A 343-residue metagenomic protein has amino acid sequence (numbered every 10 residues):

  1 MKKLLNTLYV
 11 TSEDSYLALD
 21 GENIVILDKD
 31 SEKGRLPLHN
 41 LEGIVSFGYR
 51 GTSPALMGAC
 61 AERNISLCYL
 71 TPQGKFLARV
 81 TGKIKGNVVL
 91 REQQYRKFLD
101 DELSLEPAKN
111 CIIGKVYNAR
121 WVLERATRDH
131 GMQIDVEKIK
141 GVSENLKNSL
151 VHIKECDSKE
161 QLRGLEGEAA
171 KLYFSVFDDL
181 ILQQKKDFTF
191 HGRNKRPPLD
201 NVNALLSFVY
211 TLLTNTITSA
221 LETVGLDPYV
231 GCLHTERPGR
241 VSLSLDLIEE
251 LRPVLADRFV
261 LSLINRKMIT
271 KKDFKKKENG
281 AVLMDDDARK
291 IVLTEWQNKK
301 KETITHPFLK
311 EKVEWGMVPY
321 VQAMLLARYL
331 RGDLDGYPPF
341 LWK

Functional and structural regions predicted by a protein language model:
M1-L19, K29, R35, V89-K343: Active-site helix-to-loop segments that bind/position phosphate- or nucleotide-bearing substrates and donors across
M1-P72, G82: Terminal-proximal segments
N40, G48-W121: A surface-exposed, charged beta-strand/loop segment in the N-terminal or early-internal portion of soluble proteins
